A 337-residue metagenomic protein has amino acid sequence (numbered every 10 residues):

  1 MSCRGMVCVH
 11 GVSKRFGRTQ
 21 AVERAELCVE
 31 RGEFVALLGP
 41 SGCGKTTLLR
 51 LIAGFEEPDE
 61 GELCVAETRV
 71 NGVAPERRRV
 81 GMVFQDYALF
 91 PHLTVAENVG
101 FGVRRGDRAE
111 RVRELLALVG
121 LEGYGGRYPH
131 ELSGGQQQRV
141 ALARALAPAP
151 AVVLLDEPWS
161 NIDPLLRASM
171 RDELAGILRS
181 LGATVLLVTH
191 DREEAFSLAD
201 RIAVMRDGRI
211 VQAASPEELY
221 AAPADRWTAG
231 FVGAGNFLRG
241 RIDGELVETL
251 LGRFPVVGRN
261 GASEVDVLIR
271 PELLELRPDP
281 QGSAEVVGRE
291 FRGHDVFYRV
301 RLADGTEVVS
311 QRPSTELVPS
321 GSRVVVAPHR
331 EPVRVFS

Functional and structural regions predicted by a protein language model:
C8, C28, C64, V325-A327: ABC ATPase nucleotide-binding domain
F34, R78-G81, Q85, L89-W227: ABC ATPase nucleotide-binding domains
L38-P40: The feature captures the beta-strand-to-loop junction immediately N-terminal to the Walker
A53: Helix-to-loop junction immediately C-terminal to a conserved catalytic motif
D59-E62, D207: Conserved coupling/switch loops of ABC nucleotide-binding domains, chiefly the family-specific signature
G61-R69: Conserved ABC transporter NBD signature motif
A224-V287, R299-L317: ATPase nucleotide-binding modules
